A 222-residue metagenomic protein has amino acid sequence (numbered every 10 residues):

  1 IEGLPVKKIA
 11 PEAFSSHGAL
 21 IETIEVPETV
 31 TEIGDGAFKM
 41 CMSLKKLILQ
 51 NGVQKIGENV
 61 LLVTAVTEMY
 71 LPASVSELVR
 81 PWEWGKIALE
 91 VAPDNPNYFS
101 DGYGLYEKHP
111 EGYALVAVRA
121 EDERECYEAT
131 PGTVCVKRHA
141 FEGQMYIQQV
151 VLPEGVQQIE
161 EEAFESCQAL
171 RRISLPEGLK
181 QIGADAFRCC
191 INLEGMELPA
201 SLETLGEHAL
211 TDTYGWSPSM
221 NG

Functional and structural regions predicted by a protein language model:
I1-K8, G18-E32, M42-K55, V63-E77 (+8 more regions): Structural signature of tandem-repeat unit edges
A10-A13, G34-A37, G57-V60, V116-A117 (+4 more regions): Consensus positions within tandem repeat domains that build extended binding/scaffold surfaces
